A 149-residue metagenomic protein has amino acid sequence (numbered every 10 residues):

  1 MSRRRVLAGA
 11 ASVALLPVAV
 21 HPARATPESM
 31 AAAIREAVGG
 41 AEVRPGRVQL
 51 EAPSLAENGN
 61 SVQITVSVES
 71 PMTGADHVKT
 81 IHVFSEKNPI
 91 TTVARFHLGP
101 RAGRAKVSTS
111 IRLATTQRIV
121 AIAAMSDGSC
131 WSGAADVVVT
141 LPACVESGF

Functional and structural regions predicted by a protein language model:
M1-P17: N-terminal secretory signal peptides and thylakoid transit peptides that target proteins across membranes
R24-N60, F96-H97: Transition segment at domain starts
Q63-P71: Short edge beta-strand/loop segments characteristic of extracellular beta-sandwich folds
P89-R112: An anionic, turn-rich surface loop/hairpin at beta-sheet edges that serves as a generic interaction/coordination patch
A114-R118: Extracellular Ig-like/FN3 beta-sandwich strand-entry sites
S126-S132: Short acidic/polar inter-strand loop motif in beta-rich domains
D136-T140: Short beta-strand edge segments in extracellular beta-sheet folds
